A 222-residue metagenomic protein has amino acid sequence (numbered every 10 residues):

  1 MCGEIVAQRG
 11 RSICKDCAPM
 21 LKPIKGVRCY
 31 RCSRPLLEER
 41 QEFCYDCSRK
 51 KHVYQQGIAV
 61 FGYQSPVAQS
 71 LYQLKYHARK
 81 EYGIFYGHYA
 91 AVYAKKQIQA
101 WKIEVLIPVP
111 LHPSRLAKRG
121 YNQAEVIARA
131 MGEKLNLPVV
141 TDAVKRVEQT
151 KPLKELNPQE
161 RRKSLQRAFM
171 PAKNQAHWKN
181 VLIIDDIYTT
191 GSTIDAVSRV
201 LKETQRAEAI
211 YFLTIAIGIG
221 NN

Functional and structural regions predicted by a protein language model:
M1-N222: Glycine-rich phosphate/pyrophosphate-handling loop used in enzymes and phosphotransfer proteins
